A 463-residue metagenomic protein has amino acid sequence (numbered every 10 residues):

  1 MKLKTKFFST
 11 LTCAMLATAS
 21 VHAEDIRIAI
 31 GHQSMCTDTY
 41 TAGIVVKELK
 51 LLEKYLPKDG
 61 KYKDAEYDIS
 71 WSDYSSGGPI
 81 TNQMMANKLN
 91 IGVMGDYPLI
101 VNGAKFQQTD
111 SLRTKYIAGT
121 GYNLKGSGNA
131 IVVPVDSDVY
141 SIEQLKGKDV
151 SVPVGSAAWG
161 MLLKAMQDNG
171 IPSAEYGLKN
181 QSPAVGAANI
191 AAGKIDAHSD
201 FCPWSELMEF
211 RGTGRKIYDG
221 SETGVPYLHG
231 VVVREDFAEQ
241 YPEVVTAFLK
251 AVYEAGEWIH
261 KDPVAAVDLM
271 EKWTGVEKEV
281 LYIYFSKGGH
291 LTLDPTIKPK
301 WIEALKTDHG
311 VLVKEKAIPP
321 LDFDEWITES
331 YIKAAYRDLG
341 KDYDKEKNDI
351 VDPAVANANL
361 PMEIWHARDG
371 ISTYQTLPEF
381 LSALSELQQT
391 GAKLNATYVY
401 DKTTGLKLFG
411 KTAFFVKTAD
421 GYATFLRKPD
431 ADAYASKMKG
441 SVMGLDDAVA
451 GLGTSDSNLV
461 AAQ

Functional and structural regions predicted by a protein language model:
M1-T10: Bacterial N-terminal signal peptides that target proteins for export
T18-A23: Sec/Tat signal peptide C-region and signal peptidase I cleavage site
E24-P172, G177-K179, D196, V225: Short, glycine-/small- and polar/acidic-enriched structural segments that line small-molecule recognition paths
T37, E239-P319: Secondary-structure end/capping motifs
V46, G128-D138, Y227-E243, V416-K417: A bilobed periplasmic-binding-protein/Venus flytrap-type ligand-binding module shared by bacterial periplasmic
Q107, L178-K179, P183-W273, P378 (+2 more regions): Pocket-lining segment of extracytoplasmic ligand-binding domains
G230, R337-T373, L377-Q463: Intrinsically disordered, low-complexity linkers and terminal regions that flank or interleave Cys/His-based
L312-I350: Conserved C-terminal helix/tail region of periplasmic/extracytoplasmic solute-binding proteins
